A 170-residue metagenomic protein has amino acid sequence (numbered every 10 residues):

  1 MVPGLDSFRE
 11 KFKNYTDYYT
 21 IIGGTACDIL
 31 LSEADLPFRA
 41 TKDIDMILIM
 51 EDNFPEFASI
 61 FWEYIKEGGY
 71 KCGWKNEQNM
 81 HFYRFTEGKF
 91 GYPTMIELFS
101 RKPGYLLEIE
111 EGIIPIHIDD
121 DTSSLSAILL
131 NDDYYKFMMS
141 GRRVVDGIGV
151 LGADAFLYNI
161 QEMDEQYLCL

Functional and structural regions predicted by a protein language model:
M1-L170: Compositionally biased terminal segments of proteins
